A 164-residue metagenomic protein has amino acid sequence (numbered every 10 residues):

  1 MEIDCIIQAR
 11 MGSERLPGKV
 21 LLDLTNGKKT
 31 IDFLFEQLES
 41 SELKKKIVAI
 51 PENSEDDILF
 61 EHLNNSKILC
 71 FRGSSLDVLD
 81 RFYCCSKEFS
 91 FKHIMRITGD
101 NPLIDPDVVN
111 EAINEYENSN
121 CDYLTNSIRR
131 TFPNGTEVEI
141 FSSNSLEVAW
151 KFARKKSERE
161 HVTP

Functional and structural regions predicted by a protein language model:
M1-P17: N-terminal nucleotide-binding beta1-loop-alpha1 segment
R15, L103, I140: Short aromatic/basic micro-patch
L16-E39: Short, well-formed alpha-helical segments that are part of the catalytic scaffolds of diverse glycosyltransferases
I31-K92: Conserved N-terminal catalytic core of the sugar/cofactor nucleotidyltransferase
S75-L76, N101-L103: Acidic metal-phosphate-binding loop of nucleotide-sugar-dependent transferases
H93-I97: Short aromatic-hydrophobic micro-motifs that form the base-stacking/packing surface for donor nucleotide recognition
D105-T131: Conserved donor-nucleotide/metal-binding helix-loop-beta segment in metal-dependent transferases, i.e., the alpha-helix
F141-P164: Active-site oxyanion/phosphate-handling segment shared across diverse enzymes
